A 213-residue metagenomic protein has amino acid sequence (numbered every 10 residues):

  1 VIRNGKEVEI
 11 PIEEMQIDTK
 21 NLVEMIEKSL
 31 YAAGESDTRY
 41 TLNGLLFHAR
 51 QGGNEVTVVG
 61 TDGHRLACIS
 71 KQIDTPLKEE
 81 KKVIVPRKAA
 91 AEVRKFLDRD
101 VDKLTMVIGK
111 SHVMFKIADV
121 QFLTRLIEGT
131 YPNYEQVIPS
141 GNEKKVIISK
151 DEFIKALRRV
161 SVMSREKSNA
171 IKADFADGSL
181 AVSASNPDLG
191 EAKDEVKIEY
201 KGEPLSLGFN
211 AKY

Functional and structural regions predicted by a protein language model:
V1-Y213: Structural preference for solvent-exposed beta-strand-turn elements and adjacent flexible terminal/loop segments within
